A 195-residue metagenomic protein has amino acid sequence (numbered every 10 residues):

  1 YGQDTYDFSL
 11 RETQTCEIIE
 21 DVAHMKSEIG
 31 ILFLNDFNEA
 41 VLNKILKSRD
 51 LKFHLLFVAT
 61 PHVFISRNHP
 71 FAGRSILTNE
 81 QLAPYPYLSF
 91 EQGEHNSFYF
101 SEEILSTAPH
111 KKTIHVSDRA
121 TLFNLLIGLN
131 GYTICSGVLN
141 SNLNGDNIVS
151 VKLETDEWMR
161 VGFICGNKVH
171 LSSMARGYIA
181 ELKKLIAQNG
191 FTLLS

Functional and structural regions predicted by a protein language model:
Y1-N43: Central regulatory/effector-binding core of bacterial HTH transcription factors
Y1-T5, T13, R176, K184-S195: N-terminal hydrophobic or amphipathic helices and topogenic motifs
Q14-T15, D21-E28, L32-F33, Q92-V149: Hydrophobic hinge/microswitch elements
E39, F71-A72, N79, A83-T107 (+3 more regions): Secondary-structure junction motif
I45-P61, I65-Y87: Flexible hinge/capping segments at coil-to-helix
L46-H54, A59-T60, A120-H170: Beta-alpha-beta core module
N68-L77, T155-E157, K168-A175: Short helix-loop capping/hinge motifs at secondary-structure junctions, enriched in acidic/polar residues
Y99, H170-K184: Short amphipathic alpha-helical coupling segments at ligand-binding clamshell hinges and other catalytic/signaling
